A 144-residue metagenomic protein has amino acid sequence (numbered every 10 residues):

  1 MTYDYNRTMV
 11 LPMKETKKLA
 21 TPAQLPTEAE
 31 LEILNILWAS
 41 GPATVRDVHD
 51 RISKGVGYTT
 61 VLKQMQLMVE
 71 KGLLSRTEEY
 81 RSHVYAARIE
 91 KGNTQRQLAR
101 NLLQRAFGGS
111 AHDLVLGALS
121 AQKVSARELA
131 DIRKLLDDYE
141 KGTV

Functional and structural regions predicted by a protein language model:
M1-A23: Short, intrinsically disordered or compositionally biased N-terminal tails of bacterial proteins
Q24-A29, E79-L98: Short, cationic-aromatic polyanion-contact patches
P26, I36-T44: Short capping segments at the starts of secondary-structure elements
E30-L37, V115-L116: Hydrophobic residues on short alpha-helical segments
A43-I52: Short acidic, hydrophobic short linear motifs in intrinsically disordered regions
L62-Q66: Short, hydrophobic-biased segments on the C-terminal half of alpha helices that form "recognition helices"
G72: Glycine-centered, phosphate/nucleic-acid-interacting loop/turn motifs that mediate DNA/RNA or nucleotide
Q95-G142: Amphipathic alpha-helical dimerization/coiled-coil segments that flank or bridge DNA-binding/regulatory modules
